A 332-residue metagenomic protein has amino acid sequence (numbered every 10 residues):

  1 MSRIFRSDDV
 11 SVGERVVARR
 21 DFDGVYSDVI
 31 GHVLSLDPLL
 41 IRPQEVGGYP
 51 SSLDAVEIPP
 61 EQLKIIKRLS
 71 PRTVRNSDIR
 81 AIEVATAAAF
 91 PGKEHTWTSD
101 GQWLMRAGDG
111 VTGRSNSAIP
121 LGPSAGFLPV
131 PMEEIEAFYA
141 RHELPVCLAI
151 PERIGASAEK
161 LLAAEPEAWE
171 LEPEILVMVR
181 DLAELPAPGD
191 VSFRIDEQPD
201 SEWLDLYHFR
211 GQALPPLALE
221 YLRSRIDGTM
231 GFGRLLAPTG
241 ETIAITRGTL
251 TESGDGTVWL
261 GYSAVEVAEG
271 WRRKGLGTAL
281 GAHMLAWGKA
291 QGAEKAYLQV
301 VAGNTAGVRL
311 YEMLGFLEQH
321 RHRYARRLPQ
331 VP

Functional and structural regions predicted by a protein language model:
M1-D100, L104-V111: Conserved RNA-binding domains used in RNP assembly and mRNA/RNA metabolism
M1-D8, V12, Q62-E83, I119 (+3 more regions): Short amphipathic alpha-helix that is part of the acyltransferase structural core
E83-G92, L128-P215, A325-R326: Acyl-donor-binding surface of acyltransferase catalytic domains
I119-G126, V265-R272, V301: A short, internal acetyl-CoA/4′-phosphopantetheine-binding micro-motif in the GNAT/acyltransferase core
L128-A137, S263-V267, R273-A290, K295 (+1 more regions): Conserved acetyl-CoA-binding loop-helix of GNAT-fold acetyltransferases
H142-P151, G288-Q299: Conserved GNAT acetyl-CoA-binding A-motif
A149-A156, L298-V308, Y324-V331: Conserved beta-strand-loop-alpha-helix junction that forms the acyl-donor binding cleft
E220-G270: A conserved beta-strand-loop-helix scaffold within acyl/acetyltransferase catalytic domains
